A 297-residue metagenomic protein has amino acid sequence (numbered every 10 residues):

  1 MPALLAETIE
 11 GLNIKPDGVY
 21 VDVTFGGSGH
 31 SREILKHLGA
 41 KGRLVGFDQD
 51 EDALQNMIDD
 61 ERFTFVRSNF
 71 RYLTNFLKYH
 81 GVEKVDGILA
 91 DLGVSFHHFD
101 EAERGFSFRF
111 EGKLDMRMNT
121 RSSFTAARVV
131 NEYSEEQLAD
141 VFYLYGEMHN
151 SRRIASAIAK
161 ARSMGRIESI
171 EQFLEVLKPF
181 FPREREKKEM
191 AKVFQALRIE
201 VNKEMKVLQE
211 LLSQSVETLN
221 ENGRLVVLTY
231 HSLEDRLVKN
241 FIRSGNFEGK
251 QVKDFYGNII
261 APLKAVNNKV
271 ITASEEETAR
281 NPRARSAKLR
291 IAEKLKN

Functional and structural regions predicted by a protein language model:
M1-N297: S-adenosyl-L-methionine-dependent methyltransferase catalytic core, i.e., the SAM/SAH-binding region
